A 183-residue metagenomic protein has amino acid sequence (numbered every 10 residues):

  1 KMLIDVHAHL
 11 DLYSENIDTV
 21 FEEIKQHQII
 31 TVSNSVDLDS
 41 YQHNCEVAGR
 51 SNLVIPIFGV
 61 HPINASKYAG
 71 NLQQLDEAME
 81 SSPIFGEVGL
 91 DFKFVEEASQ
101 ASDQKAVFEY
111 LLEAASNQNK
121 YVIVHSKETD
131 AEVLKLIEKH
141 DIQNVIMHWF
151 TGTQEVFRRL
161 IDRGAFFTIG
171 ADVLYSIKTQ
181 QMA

Functional and structural regions predicted by a protein language model:
K1-A183: Mid-domain alpha/beta scaffold segments of enzyme catalytic cores
